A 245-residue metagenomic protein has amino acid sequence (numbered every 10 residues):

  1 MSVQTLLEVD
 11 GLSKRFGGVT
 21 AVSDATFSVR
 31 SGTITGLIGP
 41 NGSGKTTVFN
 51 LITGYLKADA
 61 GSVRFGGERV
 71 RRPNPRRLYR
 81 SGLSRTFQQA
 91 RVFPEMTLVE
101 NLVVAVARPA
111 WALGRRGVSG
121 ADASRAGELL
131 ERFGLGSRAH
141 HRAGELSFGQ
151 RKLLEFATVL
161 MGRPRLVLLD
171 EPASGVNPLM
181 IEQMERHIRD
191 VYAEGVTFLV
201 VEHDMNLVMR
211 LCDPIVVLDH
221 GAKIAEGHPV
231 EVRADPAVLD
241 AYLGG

Functional and structural regions predicted by a protein language model:
S2-G245: Glycine-rich phosphate-binding loops of nucleotide-dependent enzymes
